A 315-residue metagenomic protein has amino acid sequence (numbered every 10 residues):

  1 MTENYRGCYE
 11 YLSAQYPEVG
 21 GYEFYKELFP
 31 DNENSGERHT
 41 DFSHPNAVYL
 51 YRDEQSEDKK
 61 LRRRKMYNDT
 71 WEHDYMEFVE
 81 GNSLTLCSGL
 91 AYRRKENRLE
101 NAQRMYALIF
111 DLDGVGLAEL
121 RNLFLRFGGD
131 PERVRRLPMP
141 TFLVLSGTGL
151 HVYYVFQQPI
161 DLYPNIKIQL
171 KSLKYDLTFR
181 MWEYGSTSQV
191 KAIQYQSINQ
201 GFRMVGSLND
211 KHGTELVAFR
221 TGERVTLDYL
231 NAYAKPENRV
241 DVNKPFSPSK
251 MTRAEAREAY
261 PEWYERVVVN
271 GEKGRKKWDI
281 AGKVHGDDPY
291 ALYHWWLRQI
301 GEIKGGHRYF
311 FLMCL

Functional and structural regions predicted by a protein language model:
M1-A107, L117-N122, G129-V134: DNA replication initiation on ssDNA origins
N4, P17-G20, Q169, G222 (+3 more regions): Non-membrane alpha-helical secondary structure
T70-W71, G185-V269: Catalytic "initiation/cleavage/transfer" segments centered on a nucleophilic residue and adjacent nucleic-acid-engaging
R104-Y106, T148-L150, F310-L312: Residues at beta-strand starts and edge strands
F110, R136-N165, Q169, Y195-N209: Histidine-centered divalent-metal-coordination microenvironment in nucleic-acid enzymes
D113: Anionic group-transfer/hydrolysis microenvironments
A118-D130, F156-S186, H212-A232: Helical (often loop-to-helix) elements that flank the catalytic cores of nucleotide-handling enzymes
Q158-I160, D241-L315: Modules that initiate DNA replication and primer synthesis
